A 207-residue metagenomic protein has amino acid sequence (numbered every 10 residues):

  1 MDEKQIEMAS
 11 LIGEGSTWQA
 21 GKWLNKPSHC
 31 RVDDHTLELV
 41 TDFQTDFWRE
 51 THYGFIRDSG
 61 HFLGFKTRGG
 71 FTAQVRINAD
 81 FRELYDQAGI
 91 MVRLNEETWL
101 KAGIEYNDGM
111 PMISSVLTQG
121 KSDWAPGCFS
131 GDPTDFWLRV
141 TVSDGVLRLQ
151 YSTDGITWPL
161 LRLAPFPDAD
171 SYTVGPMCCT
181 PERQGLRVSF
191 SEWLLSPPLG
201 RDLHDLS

Functional and structural regions predicted by a protein language model:
M1-S207: Extracellular glycan-recognition regions
